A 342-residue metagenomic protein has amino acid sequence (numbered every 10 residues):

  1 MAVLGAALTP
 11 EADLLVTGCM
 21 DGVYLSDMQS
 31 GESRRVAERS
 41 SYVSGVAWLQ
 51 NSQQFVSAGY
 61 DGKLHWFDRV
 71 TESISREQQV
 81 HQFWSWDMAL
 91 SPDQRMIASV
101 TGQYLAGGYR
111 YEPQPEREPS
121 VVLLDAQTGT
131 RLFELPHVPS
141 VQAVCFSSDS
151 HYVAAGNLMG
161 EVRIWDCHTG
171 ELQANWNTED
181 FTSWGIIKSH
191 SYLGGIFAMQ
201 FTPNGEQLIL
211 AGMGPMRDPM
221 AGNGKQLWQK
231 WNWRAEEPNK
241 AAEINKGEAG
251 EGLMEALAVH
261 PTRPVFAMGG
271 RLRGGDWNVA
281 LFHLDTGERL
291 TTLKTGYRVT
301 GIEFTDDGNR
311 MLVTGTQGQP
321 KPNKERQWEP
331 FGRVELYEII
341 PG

Functional and structural regions predicted by a protein language model:
M1-G342: WD40-repeat beta-propeller superdomains and closely related acidic/aromatic-rich repeat-like regions
